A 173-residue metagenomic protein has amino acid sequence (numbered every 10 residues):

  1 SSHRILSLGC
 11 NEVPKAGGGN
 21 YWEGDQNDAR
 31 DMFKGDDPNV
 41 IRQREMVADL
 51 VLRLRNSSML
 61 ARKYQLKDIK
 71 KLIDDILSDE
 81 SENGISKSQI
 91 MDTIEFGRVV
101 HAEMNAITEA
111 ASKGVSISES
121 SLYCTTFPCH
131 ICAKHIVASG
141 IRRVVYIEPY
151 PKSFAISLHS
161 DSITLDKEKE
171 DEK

Functional and structural regions predicted by a protein language model:
S1-K173: Zinc-dependent deaminase catalytic domain
